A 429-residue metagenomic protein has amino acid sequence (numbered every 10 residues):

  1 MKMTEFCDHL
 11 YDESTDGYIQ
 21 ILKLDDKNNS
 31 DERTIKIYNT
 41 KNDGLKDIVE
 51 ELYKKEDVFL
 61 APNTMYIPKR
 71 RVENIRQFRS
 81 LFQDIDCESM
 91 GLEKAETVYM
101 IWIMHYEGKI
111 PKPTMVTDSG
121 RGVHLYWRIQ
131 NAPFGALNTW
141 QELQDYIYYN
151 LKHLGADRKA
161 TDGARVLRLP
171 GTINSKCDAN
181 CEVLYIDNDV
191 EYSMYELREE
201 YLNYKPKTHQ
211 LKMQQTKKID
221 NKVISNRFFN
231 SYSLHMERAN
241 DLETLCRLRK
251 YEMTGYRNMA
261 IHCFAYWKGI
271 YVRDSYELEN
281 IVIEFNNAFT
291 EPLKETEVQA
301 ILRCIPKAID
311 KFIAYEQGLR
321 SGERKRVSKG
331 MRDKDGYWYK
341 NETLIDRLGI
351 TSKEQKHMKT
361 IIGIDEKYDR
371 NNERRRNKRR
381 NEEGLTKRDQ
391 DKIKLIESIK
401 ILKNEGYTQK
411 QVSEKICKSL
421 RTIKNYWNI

Functional and structural regions predicted by a protein language model:
M1-R121, I129-E142, V272: Signature for HUH/AEP ssDNA processing cores
P68-E96, A132-M259: DNA replication initiation modules
Q130-G135, I173, K205-D391, K403 (+1 more regions): Modules that initiate DNA replication and primer synthesis
E397-L402: Charged/polar low-complexity intrinsically disordered segments, enriched in acidic residues
T408-I416: Short alpha-helical "recognition helix" segments of helix-turn-helix
I416, W427-N428: DNA major-groove recognition helix of helix-turn-helix
S419-T422: Short coil turns linking two alpha-helices in DNA-binding domains
